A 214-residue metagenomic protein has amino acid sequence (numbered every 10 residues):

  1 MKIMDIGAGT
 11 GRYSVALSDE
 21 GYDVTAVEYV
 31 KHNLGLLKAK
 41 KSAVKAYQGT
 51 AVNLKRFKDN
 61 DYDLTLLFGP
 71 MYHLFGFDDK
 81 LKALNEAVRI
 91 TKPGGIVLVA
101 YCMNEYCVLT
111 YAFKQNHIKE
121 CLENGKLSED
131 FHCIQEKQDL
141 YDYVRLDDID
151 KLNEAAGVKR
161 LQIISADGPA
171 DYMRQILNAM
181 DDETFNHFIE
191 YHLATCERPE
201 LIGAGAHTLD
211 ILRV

Functional and structural regions predicted by a protein language model:
M1-G7: Conserved class I S-adenosyl-L-methionine
G11-N53: Class I SAM-dependent methyltransferase SAM/SAH-binding core
K55-T65: A short acidic, Gly/Pro-enriched loop at the edge of an enzyme's catalytic core that lines a small-molecule cofactor
L64-D78: A short SAM/SAH-binding and catalytic strip from SAM-dependent methyltransferases
L81-P93: A short glycine-rich, Lys/Arg-flanked "PGG" loop and its adjoining helix->strand segment in the class I
V97-G125: Conserved class I S-adenosyl-L-methionine
L140-A156, I163: Short alpha-helix
L161-V214: A C-terminal cap/extension of S-adenosyl-L-methionine-dependent methyltransferases that defines the acceptor-substrate
